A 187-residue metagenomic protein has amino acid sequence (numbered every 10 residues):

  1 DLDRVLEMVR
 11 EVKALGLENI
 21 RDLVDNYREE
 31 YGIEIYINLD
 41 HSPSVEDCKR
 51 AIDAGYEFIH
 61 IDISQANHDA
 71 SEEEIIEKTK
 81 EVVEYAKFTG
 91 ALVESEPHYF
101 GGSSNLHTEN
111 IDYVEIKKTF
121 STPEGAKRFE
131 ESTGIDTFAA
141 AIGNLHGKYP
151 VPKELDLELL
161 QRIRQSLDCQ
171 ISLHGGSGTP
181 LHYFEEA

Functional and structural regions predicted by a protein language model:
D1-V9, L15-Y36, H41-Q170, L181-E186: Alpha/beta enzyme core
G175-T179: Short acidic/histidine-rich active-site segments
